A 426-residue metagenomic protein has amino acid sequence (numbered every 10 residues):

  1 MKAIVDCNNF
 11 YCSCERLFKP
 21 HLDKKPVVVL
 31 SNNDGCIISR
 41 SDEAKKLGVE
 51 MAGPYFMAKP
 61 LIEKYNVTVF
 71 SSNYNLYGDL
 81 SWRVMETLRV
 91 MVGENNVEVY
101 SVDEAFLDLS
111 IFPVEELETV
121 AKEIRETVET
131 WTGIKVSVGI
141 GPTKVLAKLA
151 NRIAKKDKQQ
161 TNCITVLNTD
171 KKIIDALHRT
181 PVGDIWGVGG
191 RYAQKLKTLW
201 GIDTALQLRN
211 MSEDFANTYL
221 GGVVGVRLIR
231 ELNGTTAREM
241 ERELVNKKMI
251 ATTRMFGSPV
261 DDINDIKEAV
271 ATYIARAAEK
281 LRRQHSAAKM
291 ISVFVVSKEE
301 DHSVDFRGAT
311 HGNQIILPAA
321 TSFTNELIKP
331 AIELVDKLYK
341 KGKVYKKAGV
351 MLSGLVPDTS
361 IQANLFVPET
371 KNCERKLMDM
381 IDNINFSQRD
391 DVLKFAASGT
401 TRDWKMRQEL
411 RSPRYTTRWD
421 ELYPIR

Functional and structural regions predicted by a protein language model:
M1-N233, A237, E279, K371-R426: Gly/Gly-Pro- and Ser/Thr-rich, intrinsically disordered tail segments characteristic of DNA damage-repair and tolerance
F10, N33-C36, K298-D301, L355-T359: Short, charged/polar surface micro-motifs in flexible loops or helix N-caps
P26, N66, K247, M290 (+1 more regions): A residue-level signal for beta-strand positions that form part of recognition/binding surfaces within mature
K46, D184, Y192, K197-V344: DNA-contacting surface of Y-family translesion DNA polymerases
P142-V145, R230-N233, A287-K298, V344-V356 (+1 more regions): A glycine-rich phosphate-binding loop feature that marks nucleotide/adenosyl-phosphate handling sites
K148-A150, S303-D305, I361: Short, well-ordered secondary-structure micro-motifs
G308-G312, L317-R426: Acidic, metal-coordinating catalytic segment for phosphate/diphosphate chemistry, firing primarily on the Nudix
